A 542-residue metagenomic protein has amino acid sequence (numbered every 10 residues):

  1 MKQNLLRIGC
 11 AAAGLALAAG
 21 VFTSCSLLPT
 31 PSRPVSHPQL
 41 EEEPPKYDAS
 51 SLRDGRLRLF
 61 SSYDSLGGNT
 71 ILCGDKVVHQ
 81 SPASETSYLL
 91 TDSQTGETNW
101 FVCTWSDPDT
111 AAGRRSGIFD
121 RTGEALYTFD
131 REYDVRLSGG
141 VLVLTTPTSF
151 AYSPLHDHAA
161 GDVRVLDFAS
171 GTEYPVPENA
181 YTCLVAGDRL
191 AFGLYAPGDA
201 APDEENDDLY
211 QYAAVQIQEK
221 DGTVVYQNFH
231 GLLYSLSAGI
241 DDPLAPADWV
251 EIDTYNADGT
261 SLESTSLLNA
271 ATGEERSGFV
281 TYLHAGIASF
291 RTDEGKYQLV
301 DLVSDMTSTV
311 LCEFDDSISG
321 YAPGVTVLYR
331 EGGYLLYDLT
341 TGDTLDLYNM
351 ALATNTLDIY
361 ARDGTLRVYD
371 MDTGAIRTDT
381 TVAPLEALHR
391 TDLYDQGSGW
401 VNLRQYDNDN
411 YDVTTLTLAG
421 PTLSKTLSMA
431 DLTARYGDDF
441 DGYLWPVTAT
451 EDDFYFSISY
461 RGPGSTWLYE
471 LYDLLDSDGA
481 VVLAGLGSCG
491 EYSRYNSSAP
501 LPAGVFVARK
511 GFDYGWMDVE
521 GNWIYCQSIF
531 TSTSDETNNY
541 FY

Functional and structural regions predicted by a protein language model:
K2-A12: Bacterial N-terminal signal peptides that target proteins for export
A12-A19: Alpha-helical transmembrane segments
V21-S24: C-terminal motif of bacterial Sec signal peptides marking the signal peptidase cleavage site
P29-Y542: Residue-level detector of conserved, function-critical positions
